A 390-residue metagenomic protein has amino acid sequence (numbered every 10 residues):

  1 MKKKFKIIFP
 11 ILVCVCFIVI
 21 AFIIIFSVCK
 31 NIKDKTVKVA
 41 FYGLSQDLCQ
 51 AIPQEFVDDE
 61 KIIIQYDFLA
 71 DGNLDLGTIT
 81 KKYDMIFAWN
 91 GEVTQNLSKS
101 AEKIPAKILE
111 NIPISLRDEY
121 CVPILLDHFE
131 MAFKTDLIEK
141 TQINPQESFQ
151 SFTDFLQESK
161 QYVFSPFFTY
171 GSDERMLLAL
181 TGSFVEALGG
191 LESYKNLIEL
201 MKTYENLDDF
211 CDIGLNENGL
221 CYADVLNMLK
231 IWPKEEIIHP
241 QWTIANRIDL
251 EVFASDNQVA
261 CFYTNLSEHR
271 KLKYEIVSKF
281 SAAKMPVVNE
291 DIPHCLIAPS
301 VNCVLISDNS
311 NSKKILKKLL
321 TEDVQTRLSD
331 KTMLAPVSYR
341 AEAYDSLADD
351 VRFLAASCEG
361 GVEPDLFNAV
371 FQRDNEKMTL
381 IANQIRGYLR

Functional and structural regions predicted by a protein language model:
M1-E92: Conserved N-terminal structural module of periplasmic/extracytoplasmic solute-binding proteins
D67-L76, Q150-T153, P240-V252: Short helix-initiation/N-cap motifs at beta->coil->alpha
F87-F133: Hinge/lid segment of periplasmic solute-binding proteins
N90-S98, Y263-K279: A ligand-binding cleft/hinge motif common to bilobed small-molecule-binding domains
P123, L296-A298, T326-R390: C-terminal capping/gating helix-and-loop segments adjacent to ligand/active sites or protein-protein/ligand interfaces
F155-C211: Extracytoplasmic/periplasmic solute-binding protein
K195-T243: Glycine-centered hinge/linker elements that transmit conformational signals in sensory and ligand-binding systems
Y274-T332: Extracytoplasmic/periplasmic substrate-recognition and gating elements
